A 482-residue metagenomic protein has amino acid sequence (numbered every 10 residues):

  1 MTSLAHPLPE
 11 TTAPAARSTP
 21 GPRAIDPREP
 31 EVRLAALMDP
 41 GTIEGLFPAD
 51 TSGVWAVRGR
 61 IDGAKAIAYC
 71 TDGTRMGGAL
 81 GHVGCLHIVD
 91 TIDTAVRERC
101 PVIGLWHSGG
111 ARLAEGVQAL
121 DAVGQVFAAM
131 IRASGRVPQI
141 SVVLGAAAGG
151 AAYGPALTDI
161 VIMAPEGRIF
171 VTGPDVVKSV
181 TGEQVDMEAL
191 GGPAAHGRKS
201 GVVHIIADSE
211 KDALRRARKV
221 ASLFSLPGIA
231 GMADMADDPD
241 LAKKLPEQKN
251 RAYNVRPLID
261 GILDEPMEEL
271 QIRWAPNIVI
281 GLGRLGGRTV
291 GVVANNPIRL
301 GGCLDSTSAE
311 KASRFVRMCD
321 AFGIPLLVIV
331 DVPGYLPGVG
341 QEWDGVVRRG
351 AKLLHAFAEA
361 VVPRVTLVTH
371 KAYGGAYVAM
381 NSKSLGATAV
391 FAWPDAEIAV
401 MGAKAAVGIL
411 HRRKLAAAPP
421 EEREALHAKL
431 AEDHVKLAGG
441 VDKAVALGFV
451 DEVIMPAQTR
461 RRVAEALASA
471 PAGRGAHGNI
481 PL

Functional and structural regions predicted by a protein language model:
M1-L482: Ligand-binding clefts of soluble mixed alpha/beta catalytic domains
